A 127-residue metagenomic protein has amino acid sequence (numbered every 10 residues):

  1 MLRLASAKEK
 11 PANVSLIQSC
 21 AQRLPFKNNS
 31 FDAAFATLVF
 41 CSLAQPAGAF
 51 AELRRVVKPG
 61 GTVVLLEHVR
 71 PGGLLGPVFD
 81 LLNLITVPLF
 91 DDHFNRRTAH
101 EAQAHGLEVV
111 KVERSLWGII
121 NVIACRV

Functional and structural regions predicted by a protein language model:
M1-R23: Class I SAM-dependent methyltransferase SAM/SAH-binding core
P11-N13, G60, G106-V109: A generic structural signal for alpha->beta connector loops
I17, F35, V64: Conserved Rossmann-like nucleotide-binding pocket used by diverse enzymes that bind dinucleotide cofactors
Q22-A33: A short acidic, Gly/Pro-enriched loop at the edge of an enzyme's catalytic core that lines a small-molecule cofactor
D32-Q45: A short SAM/SAH-binding and catalytic strip from SAM-dependent methyltransferases
A47-P59: A short glycine-rich, Lys/Arg-flanked "PGG" loop and its adjoining helix->strand segment in the class I
V64-V122: C-terminal alpha-helical "lid/dimerization" subdomain adjacent to the S-adenosyl-L-methionine
